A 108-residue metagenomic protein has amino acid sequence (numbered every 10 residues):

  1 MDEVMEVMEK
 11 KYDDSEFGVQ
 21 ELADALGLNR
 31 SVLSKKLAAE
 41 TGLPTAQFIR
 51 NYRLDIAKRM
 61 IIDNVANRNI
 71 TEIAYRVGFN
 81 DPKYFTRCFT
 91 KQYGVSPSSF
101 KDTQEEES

Functional and structural regions predicted by a protein language model:
M1-D14, D24, D102-S108: Inter-domain helical "communication" segments and dimerization helices that couple sensory or membrane-embedded modules
M5-F17, L37, T41, R59-R68 (+2 more regions): Basic, amphipathic alpha-helical hairpins
S15-Q20, S34, T45-F48: Extended hydrophobic-aromatic, low-complexity segments
Q20-L28, L33, L37, T71-N80 (+2 more regions): Append "Primarily bacterial transcriptional regulators
A39-N80, D102-S108: Terminal helix-turn-helix DNA-binding modules in bacterial transcription factors
R87-S108: …primarily DNA-binding HTH/wHTH and HhH modules…
